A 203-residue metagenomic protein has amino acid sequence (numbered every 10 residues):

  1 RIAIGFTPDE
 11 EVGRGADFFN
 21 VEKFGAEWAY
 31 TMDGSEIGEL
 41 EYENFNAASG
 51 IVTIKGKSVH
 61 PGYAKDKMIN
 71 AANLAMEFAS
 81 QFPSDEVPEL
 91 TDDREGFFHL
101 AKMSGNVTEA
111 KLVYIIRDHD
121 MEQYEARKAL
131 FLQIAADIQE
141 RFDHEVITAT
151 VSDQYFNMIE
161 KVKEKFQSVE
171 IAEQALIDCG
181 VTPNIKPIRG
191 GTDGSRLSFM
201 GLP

Functional and structural regions predicted by a protein language model:
R1-E11, G50-I54, H60, K65-D85 (+2 more regions): Alpha-helical metal-binding/catalytic segments enriched in His/Glu/Asp
R1-F45, V87, E95-A101, G105 (+2 more regions): Acidic/histidine-rich catalytic neighborhood of metal-dependent amide-processing enzymes
I2-A3, E27-Y30, G50-I51, P183-N184 (+1 more regions): Structural motif
N20-K23, N46-A47, I69-N70, A129-Q133: Short, solvent-exposed amphipathic alpha-helical segments in soluble enzyme and RNA/protein-processing domains
D33, K55-K57, M103, S152: Generic beta-structure capping elements
F45-A47, F199-M200: Short, flexible loop/turn motifs enriched in small residues
A71-P203: Metal-dependent amide/peptide-bond hydrolase catalytic core, centered on the "pita-bread" metallohydrolase fold
